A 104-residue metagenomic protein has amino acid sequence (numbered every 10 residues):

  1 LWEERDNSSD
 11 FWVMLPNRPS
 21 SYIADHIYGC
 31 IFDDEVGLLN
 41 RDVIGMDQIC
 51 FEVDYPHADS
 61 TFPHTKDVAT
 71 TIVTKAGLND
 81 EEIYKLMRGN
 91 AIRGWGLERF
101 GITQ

Functional and structural regions predicted by a protein language model:
L1-A24: Aromatic-lined glycan-binding groove of carbohydrate-active enzymes
S8-L15, Y28, D33-C50, H57-Q104: Mid-to-C-terminal alpha-helical segments outside catalytic/metal-binding sites
